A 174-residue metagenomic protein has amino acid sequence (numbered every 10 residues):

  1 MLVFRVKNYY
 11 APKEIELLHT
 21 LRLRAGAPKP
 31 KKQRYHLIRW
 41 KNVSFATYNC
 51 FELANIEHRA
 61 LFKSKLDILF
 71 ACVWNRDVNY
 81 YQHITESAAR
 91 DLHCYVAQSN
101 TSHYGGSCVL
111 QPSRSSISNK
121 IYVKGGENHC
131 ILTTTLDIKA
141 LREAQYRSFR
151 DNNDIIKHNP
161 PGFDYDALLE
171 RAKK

Functional and structural regions predicted by a protein language model:
M1-S64, H83-I84: Active-site catalytic loop in hydrolytic enzyme cores
S44, L53-H158: CN hydrolase (nitrilase-like) catalytic-core segments centered on the catalytic cysteine and neighboring Lys/Glu
Y165-K174: C-terminal functional modules
